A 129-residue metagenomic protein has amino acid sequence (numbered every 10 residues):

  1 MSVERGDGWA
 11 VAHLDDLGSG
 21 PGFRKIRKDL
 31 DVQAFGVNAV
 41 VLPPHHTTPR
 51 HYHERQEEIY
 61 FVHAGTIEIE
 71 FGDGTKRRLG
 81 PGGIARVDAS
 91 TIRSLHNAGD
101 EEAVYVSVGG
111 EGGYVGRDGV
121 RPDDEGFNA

Functional and structural regions predicted by a protein language model:
M1-A34, P49, G116-A129: A short, N-terminal "cap"/entry segment at the start of jelly-roll beta-barrel domains of the cupin/DSBH fold
F23-K25, N38-H53: Conserved short histidine dyad/triad with adjacent acidic residue
K28, T48-H53, F71, R77-R78 (+1 more regions): Short histidine-centered beta-strand/loop micro-motifs that create catalytic or ligand/metal-coordination sites
V32-F35, P43-T47, T66-E68, E111-Y114: Short, charged/polar surface micro-motifs in flexible loops or helix N-caps
N38, E58-F61, V104: Residue-level recognition of specific faces of alpha-helices
R55-E57, F61-I67: Glycine- and acidic-residue-biased ligand/ion/polar-headgroup-sensing regions
D73-S90: Short acidic-glycine-tyrosine-enriched beta hairpin
S94-A129: Double-stranded beta-helix
